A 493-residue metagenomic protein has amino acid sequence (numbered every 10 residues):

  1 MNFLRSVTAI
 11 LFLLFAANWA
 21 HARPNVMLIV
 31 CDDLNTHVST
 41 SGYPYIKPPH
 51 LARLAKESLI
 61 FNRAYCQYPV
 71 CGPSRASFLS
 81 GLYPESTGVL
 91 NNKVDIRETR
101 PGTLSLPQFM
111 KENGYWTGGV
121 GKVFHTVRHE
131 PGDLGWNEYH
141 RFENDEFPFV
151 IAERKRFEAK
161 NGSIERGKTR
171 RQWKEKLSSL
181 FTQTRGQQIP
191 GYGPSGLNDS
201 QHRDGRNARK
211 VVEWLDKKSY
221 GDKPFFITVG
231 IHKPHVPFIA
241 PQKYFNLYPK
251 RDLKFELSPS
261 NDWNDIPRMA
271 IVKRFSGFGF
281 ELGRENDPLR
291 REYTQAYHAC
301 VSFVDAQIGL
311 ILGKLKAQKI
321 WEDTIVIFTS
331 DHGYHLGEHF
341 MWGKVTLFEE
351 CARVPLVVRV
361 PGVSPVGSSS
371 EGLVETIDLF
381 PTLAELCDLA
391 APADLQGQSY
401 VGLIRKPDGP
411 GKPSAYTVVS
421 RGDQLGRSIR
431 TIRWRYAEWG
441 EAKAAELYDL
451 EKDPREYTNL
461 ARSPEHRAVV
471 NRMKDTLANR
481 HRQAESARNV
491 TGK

Functional and structural regions predicted by a protein language model:
F3-R5, A20-W439, A444-A445, P454-R482 (+1 more regions): Formylglycine-dependent sulfatase
V7-A16: Bacterial N-terminal signal peptides
E451: Residues forming the ATP-binding cleft of Hanks-type serine/threonine protein kinase domains
